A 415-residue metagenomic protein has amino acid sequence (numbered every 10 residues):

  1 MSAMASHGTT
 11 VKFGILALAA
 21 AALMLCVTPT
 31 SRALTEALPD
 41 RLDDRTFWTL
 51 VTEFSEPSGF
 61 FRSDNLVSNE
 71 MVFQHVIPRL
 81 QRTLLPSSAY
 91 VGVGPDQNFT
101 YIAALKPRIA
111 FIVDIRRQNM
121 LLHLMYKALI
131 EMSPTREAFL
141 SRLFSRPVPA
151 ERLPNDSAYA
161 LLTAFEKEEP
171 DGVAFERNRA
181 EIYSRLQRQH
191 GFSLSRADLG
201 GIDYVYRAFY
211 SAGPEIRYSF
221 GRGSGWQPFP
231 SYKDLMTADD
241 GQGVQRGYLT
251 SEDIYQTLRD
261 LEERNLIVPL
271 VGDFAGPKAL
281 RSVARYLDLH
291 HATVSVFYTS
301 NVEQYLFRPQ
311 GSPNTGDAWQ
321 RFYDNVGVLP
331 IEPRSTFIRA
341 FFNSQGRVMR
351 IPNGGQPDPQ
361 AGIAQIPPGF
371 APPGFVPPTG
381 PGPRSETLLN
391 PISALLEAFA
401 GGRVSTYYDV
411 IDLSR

Functional and structural regions predicted by a protein language model:
A3-A17: Bacterial N-terminal signal peptides that target proteins for export
G14-C26: Bacterial N-terminal signal peptides
C26-T35: Signal peptide processing junction and immediate N-terminal pro/mature segment of secreted/exported proteins
P39-R82: Mature N-terminal segment immediately following signal peptide/propeptide cleavage in secreted/periplasmic
L85-D96: Conserved class I S-adenosyl-L-methionine
Q97-L105: Conserved SAM-binding loop of SAM-dependent methyltransferases across substrates and taxa, primarily the Class I
R108-V268, Y407, S414-R415: Class I S-adenosyl-L-methionine-dependent methyltransferase module
P214-R415: Alpha-helical subdomain
